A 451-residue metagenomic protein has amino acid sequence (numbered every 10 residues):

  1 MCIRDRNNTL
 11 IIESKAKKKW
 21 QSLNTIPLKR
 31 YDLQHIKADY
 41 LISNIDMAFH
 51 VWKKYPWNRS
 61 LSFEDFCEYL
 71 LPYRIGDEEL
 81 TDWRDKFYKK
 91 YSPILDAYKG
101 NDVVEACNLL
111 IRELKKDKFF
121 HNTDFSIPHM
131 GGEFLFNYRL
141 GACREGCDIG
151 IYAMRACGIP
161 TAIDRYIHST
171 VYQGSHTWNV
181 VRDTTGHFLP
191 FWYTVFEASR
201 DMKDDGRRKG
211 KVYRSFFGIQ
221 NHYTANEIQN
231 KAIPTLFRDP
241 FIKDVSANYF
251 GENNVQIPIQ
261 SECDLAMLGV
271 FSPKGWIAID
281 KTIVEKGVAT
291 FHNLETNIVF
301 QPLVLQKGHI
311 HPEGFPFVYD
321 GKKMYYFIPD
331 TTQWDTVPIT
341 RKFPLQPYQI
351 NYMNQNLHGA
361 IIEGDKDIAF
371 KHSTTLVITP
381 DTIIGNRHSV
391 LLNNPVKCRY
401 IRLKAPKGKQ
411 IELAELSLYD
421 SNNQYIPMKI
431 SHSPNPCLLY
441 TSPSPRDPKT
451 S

Functional and structural regions predicted by a protein language model:
M1-R6, Y440-T450: Conserved small/polar residues in nucleotide/adenosyl-binding loops
R4-Y138, G174: Secondary-structure boundary elements
P93-E113, T123-E133, Y138-K231: Hydrophobic/aromatic-rich core segments of domains that either
G251-S261, T441: A short, amphipathic beta-strand motif
G275-G287: Short, acidic Ser/Thr/Gly-rich low-complexity loop/linker segments typical of extracellular and cell-surface proteins
T290-V299, Q306-G308: Short Pro-Gly-centered beta-turn/loop motif in secreted/extracellular proteins
K307-Q333: Structured interaction patches on ligand/partner-binding surfaces of diverse proteins
T336-T374, T382-S442, S451: Aromatic, loop-rich ligand-recognition surfaces of beta-strand-rich domains
